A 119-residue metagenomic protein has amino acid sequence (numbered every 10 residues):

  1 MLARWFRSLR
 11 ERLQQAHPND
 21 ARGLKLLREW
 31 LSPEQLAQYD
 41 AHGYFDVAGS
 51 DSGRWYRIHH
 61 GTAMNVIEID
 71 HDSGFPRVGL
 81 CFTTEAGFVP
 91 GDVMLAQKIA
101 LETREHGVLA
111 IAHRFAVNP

Functional and structural regions predicted by a protein language model:
L2, F6-R10, Q14, T84-P119: Mixed-charge, Lys/Arg-enriched low-complexity segments
Q14-G49: Amphipathic alpha-helical packing elements
Q38-D72: Amphipathic, interaction-prone secondary-structure segments
M64, E68-T83, G87: Acidic, low-complexity, intrinsically disordered interaction modules
